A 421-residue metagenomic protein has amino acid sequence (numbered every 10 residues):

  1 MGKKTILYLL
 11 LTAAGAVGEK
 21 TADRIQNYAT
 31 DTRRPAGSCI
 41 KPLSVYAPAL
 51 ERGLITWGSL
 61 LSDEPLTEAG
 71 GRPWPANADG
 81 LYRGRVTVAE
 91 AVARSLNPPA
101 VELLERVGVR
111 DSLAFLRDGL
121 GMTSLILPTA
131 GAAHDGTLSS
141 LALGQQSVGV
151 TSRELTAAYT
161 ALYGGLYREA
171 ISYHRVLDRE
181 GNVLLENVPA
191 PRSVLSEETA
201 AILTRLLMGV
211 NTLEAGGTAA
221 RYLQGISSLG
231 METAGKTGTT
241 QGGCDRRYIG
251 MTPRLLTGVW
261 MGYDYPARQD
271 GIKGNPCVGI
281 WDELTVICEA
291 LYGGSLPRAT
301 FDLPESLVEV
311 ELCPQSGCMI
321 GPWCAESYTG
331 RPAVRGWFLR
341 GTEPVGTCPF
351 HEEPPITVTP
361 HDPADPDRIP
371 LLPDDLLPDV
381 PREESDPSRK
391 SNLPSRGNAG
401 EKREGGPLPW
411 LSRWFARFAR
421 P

Functional and structural regions predicted by a protein language model:
M1-K3, L10-T32, A36, P42 (+1 more regions): A penicillin-recognizing enzyme superfamily signal
T21-L43, R52, T56-L60, V86 (+2 more regions): Short active-site loop at a secondary-structure junction that contains or immediately precedes the catalytic residue(s)
D23, Y46-A47, S59, A89-E90 (+10 more regions): Solvent-exposed, polar/charged alpha-helical surfaces in well-ordered, non-transmembrane soluble domains, broadly
P48-L54, L66, A93-N97, E105-V109 (+5 more regions): Sec-exported extracytoplasmic/periplasmic mature domains
L54-S112, L138, R179-G209: Conserved catalytic neighborhood of penicillin-recognizing serine enzymes
G58-S59, E64, S139-L141, I171-H174 (+1 more regions): Extracytoplasmic/periplasmic beta-strand context in beta-sandwich domains, especially the cupredoxin/COX2 CuA-binding
P73-N77, G108-A157, A170: Mid-domain, small-residue-enriched loop/turn segments at the edges of structured enzyme/sensor domains
V308-R403, P407-W410, W414-F418: Low-complexity, Gly/Ser/Thr/Pro-rich intrinsically disordered linker/tail segments
